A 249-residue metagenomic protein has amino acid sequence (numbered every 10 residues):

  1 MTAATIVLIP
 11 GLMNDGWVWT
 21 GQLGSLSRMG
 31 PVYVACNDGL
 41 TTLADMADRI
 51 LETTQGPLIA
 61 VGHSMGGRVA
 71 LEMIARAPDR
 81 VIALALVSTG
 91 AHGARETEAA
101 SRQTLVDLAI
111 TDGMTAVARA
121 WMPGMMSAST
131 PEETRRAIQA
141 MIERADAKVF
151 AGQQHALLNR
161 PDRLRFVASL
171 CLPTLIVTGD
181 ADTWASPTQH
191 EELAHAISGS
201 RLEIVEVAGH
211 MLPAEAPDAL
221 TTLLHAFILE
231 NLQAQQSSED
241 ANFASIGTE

Functional and structural regions predicted by a protein language model:
M1-A47: Conserved HGGG/HGGXW glycine-rich cap/lid loop of the alpha/beta-hydrolase fold
L43, A75-R76, R80-R119, M125: Flexible "cap/lid" loop of the alpha/beta hydrolase fold
L43-L58: Conserved acidic catalytic loop of the alpha/beta-hydrolase fold
G62-G66, A70: Gly/Ala-rich beta-loop-alpha elbow adjacent to hydrolase catalytic centers
A94-T97, D112-A168: Conserved alpha/beta-hydrolase catalytic His-Asp/Glu region
L170, I176-T178, D182: Short beta-strand/loop motif that positions the catalytic acidic residue of the alpha/beta-hydrolase fold
L172, S186-H195: Short alpha-helix in the alpha/beta-hydrolase fold that links the catalytic acid
S200-E249: Catalytic active-site module of serine/aspartate enzymes centered on a nucleophile-bearing elbow/loop
